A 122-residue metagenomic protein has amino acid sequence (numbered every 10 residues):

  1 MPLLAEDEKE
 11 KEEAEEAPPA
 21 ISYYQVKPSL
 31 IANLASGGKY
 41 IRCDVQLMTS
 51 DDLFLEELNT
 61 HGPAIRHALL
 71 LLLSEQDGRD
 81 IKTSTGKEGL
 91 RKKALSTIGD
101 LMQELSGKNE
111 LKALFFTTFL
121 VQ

Functional and structural regions predicted by a protein language model:
M1-Q122: Flexible, low-complexity charged segments
